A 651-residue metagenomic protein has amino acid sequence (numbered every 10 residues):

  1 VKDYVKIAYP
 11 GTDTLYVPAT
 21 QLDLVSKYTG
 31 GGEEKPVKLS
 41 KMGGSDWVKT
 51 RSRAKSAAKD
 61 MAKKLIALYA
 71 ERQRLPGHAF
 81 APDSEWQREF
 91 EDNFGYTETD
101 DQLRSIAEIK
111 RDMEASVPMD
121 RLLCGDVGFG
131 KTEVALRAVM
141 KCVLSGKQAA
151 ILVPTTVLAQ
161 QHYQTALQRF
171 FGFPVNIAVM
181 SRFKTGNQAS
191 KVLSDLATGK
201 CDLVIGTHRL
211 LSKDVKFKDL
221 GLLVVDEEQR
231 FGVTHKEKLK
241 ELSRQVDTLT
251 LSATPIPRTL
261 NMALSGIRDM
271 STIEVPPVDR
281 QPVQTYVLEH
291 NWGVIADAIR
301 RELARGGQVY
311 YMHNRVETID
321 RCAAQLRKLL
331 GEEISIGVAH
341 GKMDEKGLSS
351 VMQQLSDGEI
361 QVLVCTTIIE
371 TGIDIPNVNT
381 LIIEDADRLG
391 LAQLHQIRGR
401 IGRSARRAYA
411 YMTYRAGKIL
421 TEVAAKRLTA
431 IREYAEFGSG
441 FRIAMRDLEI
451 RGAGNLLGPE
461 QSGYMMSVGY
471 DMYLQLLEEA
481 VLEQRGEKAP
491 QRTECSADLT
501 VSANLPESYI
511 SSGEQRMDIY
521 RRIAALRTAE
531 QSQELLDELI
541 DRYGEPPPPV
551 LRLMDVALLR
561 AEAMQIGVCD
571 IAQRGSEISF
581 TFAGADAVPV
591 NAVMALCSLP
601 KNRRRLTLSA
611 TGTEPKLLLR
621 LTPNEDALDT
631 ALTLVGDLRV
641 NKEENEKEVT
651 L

Functional and structural regions predicted by a protein language model:
V1-L103, E494: Upstream accessory/linker segments immediately N-terminal to the RecA-like ATPase cores of bacterial MutS and a subset
L75, W292-Y310, N314, T318-I571 (+2 more regions): C-terminal helicase module of SF1/SF2 nucleic-acid helicases/translocases
G95-M119, E133: N-terminal pre-P-loop "Q-motif" helix
D120, V134-Y163, F171-V175: Conserved SF1/SF2 helicase motif Ia
K147-A149, N176, G199-L203, D219-L222 (+6 more regions): Loop/turn-to-beta-strand initiation segments
L158-D195, L329-L330: Conserved helix-turn-beta segment of the N-terminal RecA-like "Helicase ATP-binding" lobe in SF1/SF2 helicases
F183-V204, S212-L220, D344-V362: Conserved motor-coupling elements within RecA-like helicase/translocase cores
F217-L222, E228-G306: Post-DEXD/H (motif II) to motif III coupling segment of the RecA-like Helicase ATP-binding lobe
